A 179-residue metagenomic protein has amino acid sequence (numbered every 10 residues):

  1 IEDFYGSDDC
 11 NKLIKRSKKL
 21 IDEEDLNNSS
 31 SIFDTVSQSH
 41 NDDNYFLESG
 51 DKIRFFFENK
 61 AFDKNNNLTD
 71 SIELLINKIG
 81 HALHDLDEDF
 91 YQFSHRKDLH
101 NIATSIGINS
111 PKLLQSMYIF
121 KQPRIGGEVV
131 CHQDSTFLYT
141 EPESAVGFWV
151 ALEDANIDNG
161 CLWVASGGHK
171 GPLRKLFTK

Functional and structural regions predicted by a protein language model:
E2-C131: Non-heme Fe(II)-dependent double-stranded beta-helix
F4-S7, I119-F120, T136, A155 (+1 more regions): Short, solvent-exposed loop/turn segments at secondary-structure junctions
L99, P123-G126, E143, D154-I157 (+1 more regions): Short, charged/polar surface micro-motifs in flexible loops or helix N-caps
Q115-M117, Q122, Q133, V150-D154 (+1 more regions): Short, structured patches in soluble enzyme cores that scaffold and shape functional sites
S116, V146, G160: Change "...and in nucleic-acid phosphodiester-cleaving endonucleases..." to "...and in nucleic-acid processing enzymes
H132, L138-I157: Short, conserved beta-strand element in jelly-roll/cupin
A155-K179: Double-stranded beta-helix
